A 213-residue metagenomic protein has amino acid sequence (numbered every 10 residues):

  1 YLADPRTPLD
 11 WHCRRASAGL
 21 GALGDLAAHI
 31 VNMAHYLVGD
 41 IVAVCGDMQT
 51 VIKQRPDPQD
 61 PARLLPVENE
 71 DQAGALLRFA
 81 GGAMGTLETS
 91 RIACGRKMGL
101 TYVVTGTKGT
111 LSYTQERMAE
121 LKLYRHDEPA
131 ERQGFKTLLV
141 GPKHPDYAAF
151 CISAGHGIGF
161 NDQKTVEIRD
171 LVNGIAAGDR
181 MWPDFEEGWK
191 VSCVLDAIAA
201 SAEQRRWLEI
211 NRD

Functional and structural regions predicted by a protein language model:
Y1-V67, L121, R205: Predominantly a Rossmann-like dinucleotide-binding segment in NAD(P)-dependent oxidoreductases
D25, G99, P183: Residue-level signal for the nucleotide or nucleotide-sugar donor/cofactor binding architecture
A28, E88-K97: Glycine-rich phosphate/pyrophosphate-binding beta-alpha loops
I30-V31, I168-R169, L195: A general structural signal for well-ordered alpha-helical segments in protein cores
G46, T86-T89, T114: Beta-strand scaffold of nucleotide-dependent catalytic cores
K53-E70, G74, R78-G81, Y102-V103 (+2 more regions): C-terminal glycine/acidic-rich active-site capping loop/insertion
A200-D213: C-terminal capping/lid region of NAD(P)-dependent oxidoreductase domains
